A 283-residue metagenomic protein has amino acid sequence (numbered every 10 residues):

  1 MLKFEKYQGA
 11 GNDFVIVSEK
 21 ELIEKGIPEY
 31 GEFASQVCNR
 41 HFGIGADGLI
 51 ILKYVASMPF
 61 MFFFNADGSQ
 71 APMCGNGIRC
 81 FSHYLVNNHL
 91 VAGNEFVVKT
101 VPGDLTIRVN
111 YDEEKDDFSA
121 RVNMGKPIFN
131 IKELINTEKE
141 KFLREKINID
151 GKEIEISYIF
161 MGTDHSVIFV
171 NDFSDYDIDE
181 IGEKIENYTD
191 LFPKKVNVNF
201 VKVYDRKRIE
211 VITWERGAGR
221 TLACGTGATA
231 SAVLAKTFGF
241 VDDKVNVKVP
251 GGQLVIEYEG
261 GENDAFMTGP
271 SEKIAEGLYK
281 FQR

Functional and structural regions predicted by a protein language model:
M1-D116, S166-R283: A glycine-rich beta-to-alpha transition motif near the start of alpha/beta enzyme domains, typified by
M1-I23, V122, E140, R144-I159: N-terminal, positively charged, Ser/Thr/Ala/Gly-biased leader segments that form transit/presequence-like amphipathic
T100-P102, S119-P127: Membrane helix-loop-helix hairpins that form the core translocation module of multi-pass transporters
R121, L134-I135: Extended alpha-helical solenoid/rod scaffold regions of large eukaryotic vesicle-tethering complex subunits
I128-K132: Short, charged/polar, Gly/Pro-enriched secondary-structure boundary elements
N136-K141, N187-T189: Short, conserved active-site entrance elements at the starts or edges of catalytic domains
